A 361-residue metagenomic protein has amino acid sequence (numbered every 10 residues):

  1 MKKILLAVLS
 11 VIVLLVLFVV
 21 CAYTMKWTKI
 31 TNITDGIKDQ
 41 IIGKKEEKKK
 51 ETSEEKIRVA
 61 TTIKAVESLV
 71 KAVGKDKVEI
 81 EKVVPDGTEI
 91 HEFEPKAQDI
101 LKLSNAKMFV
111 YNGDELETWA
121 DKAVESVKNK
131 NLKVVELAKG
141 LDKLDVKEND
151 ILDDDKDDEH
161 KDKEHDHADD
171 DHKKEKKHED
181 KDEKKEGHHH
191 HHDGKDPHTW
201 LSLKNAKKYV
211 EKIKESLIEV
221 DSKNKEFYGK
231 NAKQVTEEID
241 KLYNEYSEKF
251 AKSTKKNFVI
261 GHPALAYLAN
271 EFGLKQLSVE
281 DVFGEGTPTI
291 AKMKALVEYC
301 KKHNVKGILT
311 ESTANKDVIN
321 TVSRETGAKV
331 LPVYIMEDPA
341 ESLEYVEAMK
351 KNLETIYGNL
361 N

Functional and structural regions predicted by a protein language model:
I4-N361: Extracytoplasmic metal-acquisition and chelation regions
